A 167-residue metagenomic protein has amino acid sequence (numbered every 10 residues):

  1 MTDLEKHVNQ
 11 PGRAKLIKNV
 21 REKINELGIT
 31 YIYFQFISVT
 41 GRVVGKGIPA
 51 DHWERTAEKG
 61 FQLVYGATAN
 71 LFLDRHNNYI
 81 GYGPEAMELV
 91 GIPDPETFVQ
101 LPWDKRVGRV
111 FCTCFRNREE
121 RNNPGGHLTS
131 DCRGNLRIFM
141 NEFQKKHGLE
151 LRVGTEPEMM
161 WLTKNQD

Functional and structural regions predicted by a protein language model:
M1-D167: ATP/Mg2+-dependent ligation/transfer catalytic cores
